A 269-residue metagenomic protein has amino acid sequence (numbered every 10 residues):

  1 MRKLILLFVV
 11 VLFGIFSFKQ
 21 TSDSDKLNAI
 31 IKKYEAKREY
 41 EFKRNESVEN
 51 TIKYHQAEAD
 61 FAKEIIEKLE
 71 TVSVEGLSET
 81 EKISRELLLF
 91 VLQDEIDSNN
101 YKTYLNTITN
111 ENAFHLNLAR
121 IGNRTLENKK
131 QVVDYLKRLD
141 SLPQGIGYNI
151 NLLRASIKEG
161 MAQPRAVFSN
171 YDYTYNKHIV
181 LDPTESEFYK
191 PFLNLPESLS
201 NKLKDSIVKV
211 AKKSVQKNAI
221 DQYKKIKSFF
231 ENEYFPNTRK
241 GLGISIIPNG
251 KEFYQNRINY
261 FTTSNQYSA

Functional and structural regions predicted by a protein language model:
M1-S24: Bacterial Sec-dependent N-terminal signal peptides
F18-A269: N-terminal maturation segment of proteins
